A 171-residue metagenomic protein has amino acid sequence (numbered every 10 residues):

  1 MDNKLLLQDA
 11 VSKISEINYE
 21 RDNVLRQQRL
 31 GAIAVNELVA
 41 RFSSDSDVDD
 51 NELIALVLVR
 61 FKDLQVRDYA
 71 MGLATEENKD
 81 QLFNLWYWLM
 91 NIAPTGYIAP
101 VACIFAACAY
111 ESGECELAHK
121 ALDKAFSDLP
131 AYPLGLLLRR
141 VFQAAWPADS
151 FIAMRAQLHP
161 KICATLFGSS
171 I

Functional and structural regions predicted by a protein language model:
M1-I171: Charged, compositionally biased boundary regions
